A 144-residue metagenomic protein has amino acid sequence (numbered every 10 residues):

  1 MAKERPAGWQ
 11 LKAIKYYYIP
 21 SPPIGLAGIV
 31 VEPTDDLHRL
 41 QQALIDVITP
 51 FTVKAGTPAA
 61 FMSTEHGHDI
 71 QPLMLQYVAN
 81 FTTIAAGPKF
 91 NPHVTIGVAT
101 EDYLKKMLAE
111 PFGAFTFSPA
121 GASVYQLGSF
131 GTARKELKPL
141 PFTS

Functional and structural regions predicted by a protein language model:
M1-S144: Histidine-dependent nucleotide/RNA phosphoesterase domain, centered on the 2H-phosphoesterase fold with its duplicated
